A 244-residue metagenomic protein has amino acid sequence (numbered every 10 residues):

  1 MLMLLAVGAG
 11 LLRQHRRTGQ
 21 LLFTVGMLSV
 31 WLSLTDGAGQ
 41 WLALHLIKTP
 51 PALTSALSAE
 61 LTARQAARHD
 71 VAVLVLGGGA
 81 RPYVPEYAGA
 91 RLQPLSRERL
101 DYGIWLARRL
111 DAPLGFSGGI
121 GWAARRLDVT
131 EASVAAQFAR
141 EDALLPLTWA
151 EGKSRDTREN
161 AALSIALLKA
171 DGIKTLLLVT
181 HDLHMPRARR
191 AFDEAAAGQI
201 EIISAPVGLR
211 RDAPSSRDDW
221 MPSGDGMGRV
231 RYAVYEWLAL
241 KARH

Functional and structural regions predicted by a protein language model:
M1-L12: Membrane-embedded alpha-helical segments of integral membrane proteins
M1-M3, M27, M185, M221 (+1 more regions): Detector for methionine-enriched segments
A6-G8, G19, G26, G118-G121: Glycine-centered flexibility motif
L11-L21: Membrane-interface helix-boundary motifs at transmembrane edges
Q20-D36: Hydrophobic membrane-insertion alpha-helices, especially the h-region of bacterial N-terminal signal peptides
W31-M221: A structural signal for short, hydrophobic/glycine-enriched beta-strand patches
P222-H244: Structured C-terminal subdomain patch of bacterial secreted/periplasmic proteins
